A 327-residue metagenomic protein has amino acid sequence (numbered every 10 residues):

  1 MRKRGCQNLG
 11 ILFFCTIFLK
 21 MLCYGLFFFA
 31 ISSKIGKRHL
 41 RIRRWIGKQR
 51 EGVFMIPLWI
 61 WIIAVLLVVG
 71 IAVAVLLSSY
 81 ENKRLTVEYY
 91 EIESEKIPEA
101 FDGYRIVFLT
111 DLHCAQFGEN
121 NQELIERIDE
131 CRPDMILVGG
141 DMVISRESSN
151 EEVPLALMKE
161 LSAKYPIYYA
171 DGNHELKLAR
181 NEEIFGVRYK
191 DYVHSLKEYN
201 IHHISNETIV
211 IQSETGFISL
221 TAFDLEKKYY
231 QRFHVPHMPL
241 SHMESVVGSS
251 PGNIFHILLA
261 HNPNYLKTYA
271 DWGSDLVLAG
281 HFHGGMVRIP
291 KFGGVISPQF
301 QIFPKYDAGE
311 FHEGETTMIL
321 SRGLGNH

Functional and structural regions predicted by a protein language model:
R2-L26, S32, K37-H39, R44 (+1 more regions): Positively charged N-terminal leader segments that act as targeting/secretion signals
K48-I97: N-terminal membrane-anchoring alpha-helices
S94-V107, I201, T208-L220, P251 (+1 more regions): Beta-strand-turn-beta hairpins that frame and shape the catalytic cleft of phosphate-ester-processing enzymes
G103-H113, F217-K227, I257-A260, T317-G323: Active-site-proximal beta-strand elements of phosphoester/diester hydrolases
Y104-H202: Membrane-embedded segments
L109-T110, I136-D141, P166-N173, I204-N206 (+3 more regions): Active-site neighborhood of phospho(di)ester-bond hydrolases with catalytic His/Asp-centered motifs
A179-I201, T208, S213-H256, L266-K267: Binuclear metal-dependent hydrolase catalytic cores centered on His/Asp/Glu-rich metal-binding motifs
I257, N262-H327: Conserved beta-sheet core of the metallophosphoesterase superfamily
